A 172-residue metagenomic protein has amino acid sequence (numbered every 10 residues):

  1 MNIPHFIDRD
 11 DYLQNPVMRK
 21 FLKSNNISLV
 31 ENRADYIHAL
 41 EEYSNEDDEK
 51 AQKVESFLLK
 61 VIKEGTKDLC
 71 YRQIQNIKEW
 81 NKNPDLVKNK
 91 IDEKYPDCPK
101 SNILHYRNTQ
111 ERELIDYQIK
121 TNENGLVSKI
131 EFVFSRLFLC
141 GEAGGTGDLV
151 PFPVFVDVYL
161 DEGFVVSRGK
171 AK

Functional and structural regions predicted by a protein language model:
M1-F155: Intrinsically disordered, low-complexity polar/charged tails and linkers
T146-K172: Loop-centered beta-sheet repeat module
